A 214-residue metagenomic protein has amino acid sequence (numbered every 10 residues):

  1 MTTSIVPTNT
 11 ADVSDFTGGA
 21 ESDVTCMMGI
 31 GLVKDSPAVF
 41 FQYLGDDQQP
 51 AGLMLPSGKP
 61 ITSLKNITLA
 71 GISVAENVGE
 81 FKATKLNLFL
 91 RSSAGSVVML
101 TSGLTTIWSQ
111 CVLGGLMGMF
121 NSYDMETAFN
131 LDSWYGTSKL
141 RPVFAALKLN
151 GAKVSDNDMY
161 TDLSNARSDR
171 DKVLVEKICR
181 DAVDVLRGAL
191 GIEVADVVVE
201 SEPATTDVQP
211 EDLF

Functional and structural regions predicted by a protein language model:
M1-G103, C111-M119, G136-R180, D184 (+1 more regions): OB-fold ssDNA-binding interfaces and closely related basic DNA-contact patches used across DNA replication/repair
W108: Blade-loop segments of beta-propeller domains
D124-E126: Loop/turn positions that initiate beta-strands
A128-N130: Hydrophobic beta-strand signal
D132-W134: Short, surface-exposed secondary-structure boundary micro-motifs
K172-V208, L213: Eukaryotic intrinsically disordered, low-complexity regulatory regions
